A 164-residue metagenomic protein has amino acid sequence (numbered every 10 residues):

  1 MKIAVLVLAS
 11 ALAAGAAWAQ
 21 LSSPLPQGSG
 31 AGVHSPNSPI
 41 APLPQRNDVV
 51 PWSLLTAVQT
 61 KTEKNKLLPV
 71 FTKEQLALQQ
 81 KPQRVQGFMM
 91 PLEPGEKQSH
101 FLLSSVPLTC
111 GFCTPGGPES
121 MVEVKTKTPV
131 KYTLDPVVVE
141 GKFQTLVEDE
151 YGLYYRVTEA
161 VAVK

Functional and structural regions predicted by a protein language model:
M1-A4: Positively charged n-region of N-terminal signal peptides that target proteins for export
L6-L12: Hydrophobic helical h-region of N-terminal Sec-dependent signal peptides in bacterial secretory/periplasmic proteins
A14-A16: N-terminal signal peptide c-region/cleavage motif recognized by signal peptidases
A19-K164: OB-fold and OB-like single-stranded nucleic-acid-recognition modules and their adjacent interaction interfaces
